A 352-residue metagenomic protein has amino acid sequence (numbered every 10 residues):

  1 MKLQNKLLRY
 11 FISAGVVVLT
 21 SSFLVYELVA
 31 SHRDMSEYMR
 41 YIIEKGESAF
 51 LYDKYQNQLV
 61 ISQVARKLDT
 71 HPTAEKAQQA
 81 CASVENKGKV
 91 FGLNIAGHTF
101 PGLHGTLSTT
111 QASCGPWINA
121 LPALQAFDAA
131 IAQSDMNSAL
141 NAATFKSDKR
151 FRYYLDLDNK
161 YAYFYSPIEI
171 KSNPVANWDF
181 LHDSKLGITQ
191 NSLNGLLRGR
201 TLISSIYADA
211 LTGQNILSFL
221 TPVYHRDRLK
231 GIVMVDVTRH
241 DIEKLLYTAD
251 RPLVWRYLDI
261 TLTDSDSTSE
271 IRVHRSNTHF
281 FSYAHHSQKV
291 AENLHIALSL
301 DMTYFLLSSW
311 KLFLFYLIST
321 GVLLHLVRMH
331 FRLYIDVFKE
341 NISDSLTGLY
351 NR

Functional and structural regions predicted by a protein language model:
M1-S22, R33-S36: Positive-inside N-terminal membrane-insertion signal
L19-A120: Juxtamembrane extracytoplasmic/periplasmic/luminal helical "stalk" adjacent to the first N-terminal
F23-R33, T320-E340: Juxtamembrane or sensor-core-proximal signal-transducing alpha helices that couple sensory domains to cytosolic
Q63-G105, S138-S166, S218, L258-V273: Extracytoplasmic ligand-binding sensor domains of the Cache superfamily
A132-D148, I206-L217, Y224, I232-D264: Solvent-exposed, extracytoplasmic
D148-I232: Extracytoplasmic/periplasmic ligand-binding sensor regions of membrane-associated signaling proteins
V237-R239, R251-T320: Extracellular/periplasmic juxtamembrane segments that couple receptor/chemosensory ectodomains to their
V337-R352: Conserved nucleotide-binding and Mg2+-coordinating catalytic segments in signaling enzymes
